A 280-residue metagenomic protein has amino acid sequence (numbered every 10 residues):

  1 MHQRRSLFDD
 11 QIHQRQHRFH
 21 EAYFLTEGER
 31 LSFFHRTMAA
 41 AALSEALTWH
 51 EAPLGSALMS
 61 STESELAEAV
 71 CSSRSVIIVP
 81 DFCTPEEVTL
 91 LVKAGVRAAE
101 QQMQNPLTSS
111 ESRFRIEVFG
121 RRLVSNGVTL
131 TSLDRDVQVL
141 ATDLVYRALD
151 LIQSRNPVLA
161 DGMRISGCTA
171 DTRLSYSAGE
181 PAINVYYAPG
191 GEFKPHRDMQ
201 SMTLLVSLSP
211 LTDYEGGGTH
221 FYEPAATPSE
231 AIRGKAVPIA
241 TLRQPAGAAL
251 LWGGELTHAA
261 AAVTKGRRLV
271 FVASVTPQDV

Functional and structural regions predicted by a protein language model:
M1-S75: Fe(II)/2-oxoglutarate
Q3-R4, Q14-H17, E29, H35 (+5 more regions): Short, intrinsically disordered low-complexity segments
R4-R5, H13-R18, A22, Q104 (+5 more regions): Compositionally biased, intrinsically disordered low-complexity segments enriched in polar/proline residues
H20-R36, A67-V88, E180-Y187, G191-E192 (+2 more regions): Charged, low-complexity, helix/coiled-coil-prone segments
H50-R173: Non-heme Fe(II)/2-oxoglutarate
D161-V280: Catalytic core of non-heme Fe(II) oxygenases with the double-stranded beta-helix
